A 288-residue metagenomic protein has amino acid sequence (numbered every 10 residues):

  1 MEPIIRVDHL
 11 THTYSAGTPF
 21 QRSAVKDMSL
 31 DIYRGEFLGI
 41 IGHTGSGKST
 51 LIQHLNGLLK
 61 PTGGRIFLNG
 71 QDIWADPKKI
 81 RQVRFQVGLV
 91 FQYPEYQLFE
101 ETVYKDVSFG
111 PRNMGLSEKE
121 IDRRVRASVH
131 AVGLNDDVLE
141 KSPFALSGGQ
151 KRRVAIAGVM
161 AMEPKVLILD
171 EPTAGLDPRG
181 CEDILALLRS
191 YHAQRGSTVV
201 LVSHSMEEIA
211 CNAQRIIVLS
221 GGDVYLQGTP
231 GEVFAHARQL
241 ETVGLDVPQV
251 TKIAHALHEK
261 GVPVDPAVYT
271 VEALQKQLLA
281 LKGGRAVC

Functional and structural regions predicted by a protein language model:
M1-I4, T13-D27, P77-K79: A short, flexible loop at the N-terminus of ABC-type nucleotide-binding domains that lies
N56: Helix-to-loop junction immediately C-terminal to a conserved catalytic motif
R65-Q82: ABC ATPase NBD Q-loop/coupling interface
K119-D137: Conserved ABC ATPase "signature" region
S142-L146, Q150: Conserved ABC ATPase signature
E163: Conserved catalytic motifs of ABC-family nucleotide-binding domains
L167-D170: Catalytic Walker B motif of ABC-type/P-loop ATPase nucleotide-binding domains
